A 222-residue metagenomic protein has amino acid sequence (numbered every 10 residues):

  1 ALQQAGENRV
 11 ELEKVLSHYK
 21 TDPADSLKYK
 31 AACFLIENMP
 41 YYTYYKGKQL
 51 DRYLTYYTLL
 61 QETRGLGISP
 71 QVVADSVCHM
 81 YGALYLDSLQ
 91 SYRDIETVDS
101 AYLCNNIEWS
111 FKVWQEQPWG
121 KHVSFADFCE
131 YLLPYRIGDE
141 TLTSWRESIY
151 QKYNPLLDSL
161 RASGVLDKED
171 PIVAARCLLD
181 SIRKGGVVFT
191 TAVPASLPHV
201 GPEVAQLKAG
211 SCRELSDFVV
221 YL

Functional and structural regions predicted by a protein language model:
Q3, E11-K14, A24-L207: Secondary-structure boundary elements
S17-K20: Short amphipathic alpha-helical segments enriched in leucine
L179, A205-L222: Cysteine-centered nucleophilic/redox motifs
